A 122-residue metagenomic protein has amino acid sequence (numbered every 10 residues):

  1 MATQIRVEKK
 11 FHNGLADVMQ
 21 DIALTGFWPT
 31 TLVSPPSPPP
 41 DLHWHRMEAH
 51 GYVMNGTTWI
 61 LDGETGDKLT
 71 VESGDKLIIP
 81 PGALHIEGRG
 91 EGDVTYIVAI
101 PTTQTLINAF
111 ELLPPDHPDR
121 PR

Functional and structural regions predicted by a protein language model:
M1-V33, D41-L42, P114-R122: A short, N-terminal "cap"/entry segment at the start of jelly-roll beta-barrel domains of the cupin/DSBH fold
M19-D21, P39-H45, L61-G63, L69-T70 (+1 more regions): Short histidine-centered beta-strand/loop micro-motifs that create catalytic or ligand/metal-coordination sites
F27-W28, P36-P38, N55-W59, T102-T105: Short, charged/polar surface micro-motifs in flexible loops or helix N-caps
W44-I60: Short, conserved beta-strand element in jelly-roll/cupin
G63-G82: Short acidic-glycine-tyrosine-enriched beta hairpin
P81-I107: Ligand-binding loop in jelly-roll beta-barrel domains
E111: Phosphate/adenylate-binding glycine loop and adjacent helical scaffold
